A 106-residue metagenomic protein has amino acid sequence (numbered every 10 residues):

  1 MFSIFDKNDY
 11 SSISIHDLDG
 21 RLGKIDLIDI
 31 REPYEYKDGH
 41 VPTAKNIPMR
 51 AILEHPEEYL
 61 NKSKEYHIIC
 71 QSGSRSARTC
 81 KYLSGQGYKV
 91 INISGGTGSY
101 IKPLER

Functional and structural regions predicted by a protein language model:
M1-H16, R21-I25, P33-E65, Q71-R106: Rhodanese-like catalytic fold shared by cysteine-dependent sulfurtransferases and DSP/PTP-type phosphatases
